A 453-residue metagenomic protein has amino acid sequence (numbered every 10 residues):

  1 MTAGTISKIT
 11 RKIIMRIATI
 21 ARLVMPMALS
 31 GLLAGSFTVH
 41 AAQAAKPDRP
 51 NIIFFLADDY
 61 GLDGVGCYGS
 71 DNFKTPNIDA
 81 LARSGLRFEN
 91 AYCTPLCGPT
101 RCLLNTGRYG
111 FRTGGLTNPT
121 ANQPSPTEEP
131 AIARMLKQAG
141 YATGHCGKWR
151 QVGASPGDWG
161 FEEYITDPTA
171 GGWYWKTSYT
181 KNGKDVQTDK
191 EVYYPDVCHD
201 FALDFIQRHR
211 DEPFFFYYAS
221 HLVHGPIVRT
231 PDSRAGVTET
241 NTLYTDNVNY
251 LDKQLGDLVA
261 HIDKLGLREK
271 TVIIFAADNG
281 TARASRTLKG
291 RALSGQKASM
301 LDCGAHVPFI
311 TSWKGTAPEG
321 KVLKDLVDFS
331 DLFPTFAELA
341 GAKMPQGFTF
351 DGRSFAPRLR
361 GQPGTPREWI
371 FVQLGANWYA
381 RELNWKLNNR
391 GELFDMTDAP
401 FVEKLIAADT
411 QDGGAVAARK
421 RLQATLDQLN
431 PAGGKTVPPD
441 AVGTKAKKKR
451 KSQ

Functional and structural regions predicted by a protein language model:
T5-A28: Bacterial N-terminal signal peptides that target proteins for export
L29-G31, F37, A41-G391, M396-Q453: Formylglycine-dependent sulfatase
